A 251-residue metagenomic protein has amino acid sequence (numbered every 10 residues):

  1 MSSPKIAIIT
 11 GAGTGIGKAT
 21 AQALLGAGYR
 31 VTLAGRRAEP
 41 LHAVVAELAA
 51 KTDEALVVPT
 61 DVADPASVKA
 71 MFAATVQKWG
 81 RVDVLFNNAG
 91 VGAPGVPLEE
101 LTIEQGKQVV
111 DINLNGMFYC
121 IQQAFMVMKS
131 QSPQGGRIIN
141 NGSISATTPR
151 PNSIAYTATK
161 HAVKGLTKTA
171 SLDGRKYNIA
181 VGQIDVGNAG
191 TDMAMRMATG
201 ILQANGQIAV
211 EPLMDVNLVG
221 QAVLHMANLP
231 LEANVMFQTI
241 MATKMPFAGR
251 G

Functional and structural regions predicted by a protein language model:
G13-G15: Conserved glycine-rich cofactor-binding loop
A27-A43: Conserved glycine-rich Rossmann-like NAD(P)H-binding loop of the short-chain dehydrogenase/reductase
E39, P59-M71, I103: The beta1-alpha1 cofactor-binding region of Rossmann-like NAD(H)/NADP(H)-dependent oxidoreductases
V96-L98, Q105-V110: Substrate-binding pocket helix/loop in short-chain dehydrogenase/reductase
I121, T159: Active-site helix of classical SDR
S143: Residue(s) in the substrate-gating loop at a strand-loop-helix junction that position the organic substrate next
Q183-I184, L202-G249: C-terminal helical subdomain
